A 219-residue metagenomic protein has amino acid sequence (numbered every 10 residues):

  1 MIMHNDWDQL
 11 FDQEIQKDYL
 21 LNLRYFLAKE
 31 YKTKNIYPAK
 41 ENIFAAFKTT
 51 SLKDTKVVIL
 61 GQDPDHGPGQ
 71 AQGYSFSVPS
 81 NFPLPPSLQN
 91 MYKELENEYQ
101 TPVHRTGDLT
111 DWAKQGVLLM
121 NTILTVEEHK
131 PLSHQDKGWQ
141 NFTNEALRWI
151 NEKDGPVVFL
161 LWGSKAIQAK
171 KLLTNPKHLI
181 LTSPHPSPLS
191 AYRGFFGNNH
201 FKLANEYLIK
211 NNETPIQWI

Functional and structural regions predicted by a protein language model:
M1-F11: Generic N-terminal amphipathic, Lys/Arg-enriched alpha-helix
Q13-L161, K165-Q168, L173, L179-T182 (+3 more regions): A polyanion-binding, active-site-adjacent surface
R193-F195: A non-catalytic structural micro-motif
N198-N199: Polytopic transmembrane helical bundles with strong interfacial aromatic enrichment
